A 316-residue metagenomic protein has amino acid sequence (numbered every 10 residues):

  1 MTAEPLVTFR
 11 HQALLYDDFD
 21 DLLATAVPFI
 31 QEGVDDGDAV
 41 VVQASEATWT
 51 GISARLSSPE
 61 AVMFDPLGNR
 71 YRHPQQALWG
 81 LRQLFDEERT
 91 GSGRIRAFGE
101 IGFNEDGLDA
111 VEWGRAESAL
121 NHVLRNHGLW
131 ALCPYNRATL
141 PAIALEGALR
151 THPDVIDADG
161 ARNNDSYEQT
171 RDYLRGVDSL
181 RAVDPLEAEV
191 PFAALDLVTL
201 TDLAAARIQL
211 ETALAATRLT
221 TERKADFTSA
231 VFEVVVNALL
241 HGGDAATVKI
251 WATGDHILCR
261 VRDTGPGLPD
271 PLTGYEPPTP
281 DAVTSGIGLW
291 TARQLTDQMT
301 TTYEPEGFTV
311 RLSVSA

Functional and structural regions predicted by a protein language model:
M1-A193, L197, A204, T220-E222: Non-catalytic regulatory/interaction regions at protein termini and inter-domain linkers
Q31, V231-V236: Amphipathic alpha-helical segments that form the core helices of the histone-fold
G33, L214, A238: Hydrophobic pocket-lining residues that define ligand/cofactor binding sites across diverse proteins
A44-A47, V231, A252, D263: Short glycine-rich, polar/acidic loop-and-turn segments at beta strand-coil junctions
E46, R137, F227, A252 (+1 more regions): Residue-level "edge-of-site" marker
D184-E187, V236-A316: Conserved beta-strand-loop-beta-strand hairpin that lines the nucleotide-binding pocket of ATP/GTP-utilizing enzymes
L200, A204-E233: Conserved short strand/loop->alpha-helix "switch" segment adjacent to the catalytic nucleotide/phosphoryl-transfer site
